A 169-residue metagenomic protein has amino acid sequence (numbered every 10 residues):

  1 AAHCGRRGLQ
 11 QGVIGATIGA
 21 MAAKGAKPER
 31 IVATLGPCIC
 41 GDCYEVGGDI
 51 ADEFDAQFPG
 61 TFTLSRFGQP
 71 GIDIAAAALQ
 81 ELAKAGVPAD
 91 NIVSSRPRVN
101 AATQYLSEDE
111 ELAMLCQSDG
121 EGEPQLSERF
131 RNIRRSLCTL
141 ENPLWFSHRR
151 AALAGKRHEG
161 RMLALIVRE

Functional and structural regions predicted by a protein language model:
A1-E169: Active-site microenvironment for binding and transforming phosphate-containing groups
